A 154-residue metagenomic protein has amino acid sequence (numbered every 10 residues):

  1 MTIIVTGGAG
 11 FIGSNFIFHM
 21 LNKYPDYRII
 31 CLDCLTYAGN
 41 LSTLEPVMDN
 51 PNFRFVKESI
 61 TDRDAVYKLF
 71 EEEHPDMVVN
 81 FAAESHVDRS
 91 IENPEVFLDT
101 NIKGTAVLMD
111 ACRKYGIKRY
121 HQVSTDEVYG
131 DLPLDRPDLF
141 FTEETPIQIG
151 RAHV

Functional and structural regions predicted by a protein language model:
M1-R151: N-terminal Rossmann-like NAD(P)+-binding domain of SDR-like oxidoreductases, especially those catalyzing
